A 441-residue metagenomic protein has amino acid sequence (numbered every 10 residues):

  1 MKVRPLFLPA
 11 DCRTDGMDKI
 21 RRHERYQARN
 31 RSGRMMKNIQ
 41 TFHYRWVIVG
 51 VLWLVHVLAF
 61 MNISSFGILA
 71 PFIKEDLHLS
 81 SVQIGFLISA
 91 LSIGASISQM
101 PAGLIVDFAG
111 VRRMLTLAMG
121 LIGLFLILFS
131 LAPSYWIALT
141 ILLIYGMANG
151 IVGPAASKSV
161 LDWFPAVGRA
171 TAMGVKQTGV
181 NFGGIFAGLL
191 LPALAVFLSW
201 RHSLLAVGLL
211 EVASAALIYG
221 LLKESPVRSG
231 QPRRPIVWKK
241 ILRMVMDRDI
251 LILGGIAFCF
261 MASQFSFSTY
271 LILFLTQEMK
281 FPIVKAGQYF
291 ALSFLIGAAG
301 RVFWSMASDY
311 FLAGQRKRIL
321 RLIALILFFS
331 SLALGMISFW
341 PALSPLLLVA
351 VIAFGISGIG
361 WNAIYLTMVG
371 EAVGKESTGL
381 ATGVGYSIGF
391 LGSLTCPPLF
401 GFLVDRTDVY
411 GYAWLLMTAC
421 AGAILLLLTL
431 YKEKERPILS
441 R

Functional and structural regions predicted by a protein language model:
S64, S92-M100, G184-I185, F294-A298 (+2 more regions): Residue-level signature of mid-helix packing/kink "hotspots" within the transmembrane helices of 12-pass Major
F66-A70, D249-V302: Extracytoplasmic gate region of multi-pass secondary transporters
I97-W136: Conserved MFS/SLC helix-loop-helix module at the cytosolic interface between two early adjacent transmembrane helices
F108-A118, Y310-L325: Cytoplasmic membrane-interface "Motif A"-like loop-to-helix N-cap segments of 12-TM Major Facilitator Superfamily
I141-F182: Cytoplasmic helix-loop-helix junction between adjacent transmembrane helices in 12-TM secondary transporters
K176-K223: Helix-loop-helix hairpin linking two adjacent transmembrane segments in secondary transporters
Y219-L242, I438-R441: Flexible cytoplasmic inter-helical loops of multi-pass small-molecule transporters
G314-M368: C-terminal transmembrane helical hairpin of 12-TM major facilitator-type secondary transporters
